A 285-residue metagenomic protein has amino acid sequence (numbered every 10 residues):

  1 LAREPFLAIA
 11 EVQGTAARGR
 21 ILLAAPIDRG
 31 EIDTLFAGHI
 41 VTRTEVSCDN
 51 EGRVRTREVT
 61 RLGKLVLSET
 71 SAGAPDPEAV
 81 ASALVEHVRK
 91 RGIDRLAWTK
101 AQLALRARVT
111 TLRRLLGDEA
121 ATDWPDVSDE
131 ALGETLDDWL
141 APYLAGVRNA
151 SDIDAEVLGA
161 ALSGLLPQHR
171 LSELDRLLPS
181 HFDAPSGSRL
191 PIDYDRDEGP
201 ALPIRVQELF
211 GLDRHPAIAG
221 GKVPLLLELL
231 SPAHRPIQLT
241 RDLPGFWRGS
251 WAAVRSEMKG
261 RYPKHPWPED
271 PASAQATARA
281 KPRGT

Functional and structural regions predicted by a protein language model:
L1-R3: C-terminal accessory/connector segments of nucleic-acid motor ATPases
P5-H181, G220-T285: Acidic, serine/threonine- and proline-rich low-complexity intrinsically disordered segments
G14, S188, E198, E208-F210 (+1 more regions): Residues that cap or initiate secondary-structure elements
L62, S71-A72, D195-D197, R205-L209: Secondary-structure transition/turn motif
R95-W98, L174-V206: Amphipathic alpha-helical packing elements
A160, P200, I204-E208, L212 (+1 more regions): Feature representing long, continuous alpha-helical segments
R205, D213-I218, P232: Long C-terminal interaction/binding lobes of large macromolecular proteins
